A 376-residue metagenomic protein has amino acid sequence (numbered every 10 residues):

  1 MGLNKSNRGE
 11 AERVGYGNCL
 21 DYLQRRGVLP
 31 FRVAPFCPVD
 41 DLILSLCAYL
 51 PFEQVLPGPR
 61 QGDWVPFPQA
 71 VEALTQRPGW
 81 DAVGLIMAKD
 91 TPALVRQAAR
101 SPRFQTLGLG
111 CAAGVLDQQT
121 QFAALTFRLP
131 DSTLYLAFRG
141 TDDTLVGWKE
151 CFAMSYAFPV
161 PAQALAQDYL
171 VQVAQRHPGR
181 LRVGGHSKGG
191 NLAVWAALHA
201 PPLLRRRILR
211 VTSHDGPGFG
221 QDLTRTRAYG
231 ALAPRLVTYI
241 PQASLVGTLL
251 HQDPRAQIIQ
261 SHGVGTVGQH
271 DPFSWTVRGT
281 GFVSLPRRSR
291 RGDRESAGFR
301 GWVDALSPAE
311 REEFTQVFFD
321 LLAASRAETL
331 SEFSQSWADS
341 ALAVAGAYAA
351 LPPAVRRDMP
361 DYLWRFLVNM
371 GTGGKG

Functional and structural regions predicted by a protein language model:
G2-D40, L44-L134, F138-R180, P201-G376: Alpha/beta hydrolase fold serine-hydrolase catalytic domain that processes acyl esters and thioesters
G184-G189, A193: Gly/Ala-rich beta-loop-alpha elbow adjacent to hydrolase catalytic centers
A193-P202: Short glycine-enriched nucleophile-adjacent loop and the immediately C-terminal alpha-helix near the catalytic center
